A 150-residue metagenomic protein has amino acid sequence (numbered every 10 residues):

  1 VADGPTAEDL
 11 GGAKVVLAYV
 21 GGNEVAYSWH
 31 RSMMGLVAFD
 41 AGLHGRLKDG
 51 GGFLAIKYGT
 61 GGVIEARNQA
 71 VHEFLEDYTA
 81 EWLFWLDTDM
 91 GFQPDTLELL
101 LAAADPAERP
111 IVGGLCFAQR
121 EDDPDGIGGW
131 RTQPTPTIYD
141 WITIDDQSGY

Functional and structural regions predicted by a protein language model:
V1-T60: N-proximal low-complexity "stem/linker" segments adjacent to membrane-targeting elements
Y19-V20, V37, D89, L101-A103: Polar low-complexity intrinsically disordered regions
S32-G35, Q69, L99: Alpha-helical elements of Rossmann-like donor-binding domains used by nucleotide-donor carbohydrate transfer enzymes
F53, E81, R109-P110: Conserved acidic residues
G61-A66: A short, glycine-/small-residue-rich helix N-cap motif at loop->alpha-helix starts within glycosyltransferase
N68-W82: Active-site nucleotide-sugar/metal-binding loop of Leloir-type enzymes
A80-G91: Short beta-strand-to-loop acidic/aromatic patch adjacent to the donor-nucleotide binding site
Q93-Y150: Conserved catalytic core of nucleotide-sugar-dependent glycosyltransferases
